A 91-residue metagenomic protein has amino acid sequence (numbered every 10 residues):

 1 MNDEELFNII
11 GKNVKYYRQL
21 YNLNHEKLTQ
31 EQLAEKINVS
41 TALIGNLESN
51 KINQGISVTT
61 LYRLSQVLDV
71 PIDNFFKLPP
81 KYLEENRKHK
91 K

Functional and structural regions predicted by a protein language model:
M1-E26: A short, Lys/Arg-rich alpha-helix, primarily the initiator
M1-E4, F76-K91: Short, charged recognition helix plus adjacent turn of helix-turn-helix-like nucleic-acid-binding domains
K15, E31, Y62: Residues within the helices of the helix-turn-helix
R18, A34, S65: The alpha-helix within a helix-turn-helix
N24-L47: Short alpha-helical DNA-recognition segment
K27, K51-R63: Short, basic-rich loop-to-helix N-cap that marks the start of a DNA-contacting helix
T60-S65, N74-F76: Hydrophobic micro-packing sites on short alpha-helices
